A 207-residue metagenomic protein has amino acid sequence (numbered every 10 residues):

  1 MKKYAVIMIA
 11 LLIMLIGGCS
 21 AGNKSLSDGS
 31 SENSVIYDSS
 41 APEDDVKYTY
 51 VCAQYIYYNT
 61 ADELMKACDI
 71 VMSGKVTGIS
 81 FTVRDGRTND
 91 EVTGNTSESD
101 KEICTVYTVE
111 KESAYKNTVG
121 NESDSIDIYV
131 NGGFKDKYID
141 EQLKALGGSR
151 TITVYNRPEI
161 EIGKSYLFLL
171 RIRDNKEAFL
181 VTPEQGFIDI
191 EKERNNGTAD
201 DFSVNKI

Functional and structural regions predicted by a protein language model:
M1-L26: Sec-dependent N-terminal signal peptides of Gram-positive bacterial secreted proteins and lipoproteins
I9, S31-E32, D200-S203: Generic short amphipathic/hydrophobic targeting helices enriched at N-termini, encompassing Sec-type signal peptides
S20-A67: N-terminal, intrinsically disordered, polar/charged segments of Gram-positive cell-envelope systems that serve as
D38, D44-Y48, T82-I207: Disulfide-stabilized netrin-like
A61-D62, C68, V154-E159: Short, surface-exposed secondary-structure edge patches
I70-M72, T105: Hydrophobic core residues within well-ordered beta-strands of beta-rich domains
G74-V76: Conserved hydrophobic positions within beta-strands
